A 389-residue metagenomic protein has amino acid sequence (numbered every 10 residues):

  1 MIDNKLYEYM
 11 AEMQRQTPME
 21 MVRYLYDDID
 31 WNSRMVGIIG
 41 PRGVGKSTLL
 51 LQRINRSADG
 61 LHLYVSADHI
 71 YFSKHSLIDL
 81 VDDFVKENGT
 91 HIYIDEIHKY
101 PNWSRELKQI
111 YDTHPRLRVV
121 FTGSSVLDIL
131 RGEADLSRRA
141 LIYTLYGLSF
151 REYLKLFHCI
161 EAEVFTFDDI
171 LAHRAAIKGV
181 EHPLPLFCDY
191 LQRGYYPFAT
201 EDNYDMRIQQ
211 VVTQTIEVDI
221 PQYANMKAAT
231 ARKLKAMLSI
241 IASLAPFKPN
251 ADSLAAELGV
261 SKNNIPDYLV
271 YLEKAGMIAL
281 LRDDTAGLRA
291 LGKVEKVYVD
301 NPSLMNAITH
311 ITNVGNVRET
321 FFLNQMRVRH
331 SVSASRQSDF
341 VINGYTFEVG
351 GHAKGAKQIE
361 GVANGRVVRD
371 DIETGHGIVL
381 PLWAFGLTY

Functional and structural regions predicted by a protein language model:
M1-T17, I29, V36, Q52 (+2 more regions): A cross-kingdom feature that marks ATP-driven nucleic-acid transaction machinery
I2-A11, R151, K155-P302: Interdomain hinge/linker elements that couple catalytic modules in large macromolecular machines
R42-G43: Walker A (P-loop) phosphate-binding loop of P-loop NTPases
K46-S47: Conserved lysine of the Walker
D59-H91: Short glycine-rich substrate-engagement loop in P-loop NTPases that contacts/grips substrate
V85-W103: Conserved P-loop NTPase "ATPase switch" module shared by AAA+ and STAND
Y93, R118-S124, T144: Structural recognition of the conserved hydrophobic beta-strand(s) that form the central parallel beta-sheet of P-loop
L127-I142, F157-H158: Short regulatory helix/loop adjacent to the ATP-binding pocket of P-loop NTPases
